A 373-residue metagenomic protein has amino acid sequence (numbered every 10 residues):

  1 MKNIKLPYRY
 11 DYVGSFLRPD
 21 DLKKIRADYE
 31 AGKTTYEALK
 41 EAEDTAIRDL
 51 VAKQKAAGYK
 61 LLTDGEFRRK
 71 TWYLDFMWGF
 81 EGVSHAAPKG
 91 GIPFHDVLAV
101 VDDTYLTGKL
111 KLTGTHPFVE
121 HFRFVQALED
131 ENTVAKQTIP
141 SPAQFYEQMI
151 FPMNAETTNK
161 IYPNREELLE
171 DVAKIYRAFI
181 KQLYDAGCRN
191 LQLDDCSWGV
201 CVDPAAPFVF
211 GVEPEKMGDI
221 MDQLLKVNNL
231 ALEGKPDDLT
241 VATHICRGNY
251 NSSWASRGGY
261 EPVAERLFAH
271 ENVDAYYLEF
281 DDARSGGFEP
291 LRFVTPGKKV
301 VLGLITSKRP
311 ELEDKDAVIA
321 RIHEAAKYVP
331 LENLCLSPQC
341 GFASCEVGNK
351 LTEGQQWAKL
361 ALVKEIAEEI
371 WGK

Functional and structural regions predicted by a protein language model:
M1-K373: Domain-level signal for soluble alpha/beta catalytic cores
